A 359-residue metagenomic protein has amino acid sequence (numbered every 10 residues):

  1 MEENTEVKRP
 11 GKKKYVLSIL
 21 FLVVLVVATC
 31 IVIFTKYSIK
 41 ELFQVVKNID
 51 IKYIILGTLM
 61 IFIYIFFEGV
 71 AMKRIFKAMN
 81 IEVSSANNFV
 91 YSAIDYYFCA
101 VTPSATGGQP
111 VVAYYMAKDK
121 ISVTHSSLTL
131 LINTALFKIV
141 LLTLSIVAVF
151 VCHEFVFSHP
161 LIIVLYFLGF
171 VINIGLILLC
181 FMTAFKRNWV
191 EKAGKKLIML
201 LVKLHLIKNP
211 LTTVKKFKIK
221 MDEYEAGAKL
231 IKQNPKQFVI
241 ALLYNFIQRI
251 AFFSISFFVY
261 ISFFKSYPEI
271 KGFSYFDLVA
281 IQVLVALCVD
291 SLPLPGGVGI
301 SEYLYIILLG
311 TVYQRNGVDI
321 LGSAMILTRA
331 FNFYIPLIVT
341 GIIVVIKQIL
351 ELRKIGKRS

Functional and structural regions predicted by a protein language model:
M1-Q44, D95-I207, L294, V298-S359: Transmembrane helix-loop-helix hairpins in multi-pass inner-membrane proteins
Y15-L17, N48-G57, K229-L243: Membrane-interface helix starts
K40-N48, M116, K220-K232: A short amphipathic helical element positioned immediately N-terminal to and/or at the very start of a transmembrane
I54-T58, S85-V90, L165-G169, F238-L243 (+2 more regions): Hydrophobic alpha-helical transmembrane segments
F67-A93, V259, F264-I281: Membrane-embedded helical hairpins/re-entrant loop segments and their flanking transmembrane helices within multi-pass
A86-D95, F273-L287, G317-A330: Alpha-helical transmembrane segments of multi-pass membrane proteins
K203-Y224: Short, membrane-interfacial amphipathic segments enriched in basic
A228-V285: Transmembrane helical segments that form the transport core of multi-pass membrane transport proteins
